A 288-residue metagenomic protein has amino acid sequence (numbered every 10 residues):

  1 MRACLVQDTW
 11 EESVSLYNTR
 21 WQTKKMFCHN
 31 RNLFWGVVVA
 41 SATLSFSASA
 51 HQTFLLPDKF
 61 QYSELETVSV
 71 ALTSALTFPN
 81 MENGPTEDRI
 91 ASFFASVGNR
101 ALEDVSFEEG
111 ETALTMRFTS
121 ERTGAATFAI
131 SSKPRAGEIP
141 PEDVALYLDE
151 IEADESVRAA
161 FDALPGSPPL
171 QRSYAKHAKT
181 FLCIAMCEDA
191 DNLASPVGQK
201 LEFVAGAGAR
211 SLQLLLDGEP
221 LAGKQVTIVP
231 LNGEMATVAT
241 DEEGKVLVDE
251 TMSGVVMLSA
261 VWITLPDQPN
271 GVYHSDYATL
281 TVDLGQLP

Functional and structural regions predicted by a protein language model:
K24-G36: Bacterial N-terminal signal peptides that target proteins for export
G36-S45: Bacterial N-terminal signal peptides
F46-A50: Sec/Tat signal peptide C-region and signal peptidase I cleavage site
H51-V68, I151-R210, L215-P220, N232-G233 (+1 more regions): Beta-strand-rich domain onsets/edges
T86-D88, G218-V229: Short, ordered, surface-exposed loop/turn motifs in non-cytosolic proteins
S92-A101, Q225-T237: Short amphipathic beta-strand segments in non-cytosolic proteins
G110-M116, R122, T240-G254: Glycine-centered loop-to-beta-strand initiation motif
K133-P141, T264-Q268: Short acidic/polar inter-strand loop motif in beta-rich domains
